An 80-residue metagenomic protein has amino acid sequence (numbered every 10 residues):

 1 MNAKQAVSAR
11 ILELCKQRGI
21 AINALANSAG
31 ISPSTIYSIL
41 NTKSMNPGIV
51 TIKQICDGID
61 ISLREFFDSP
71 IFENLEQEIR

Functional and structural regions predicted by a protein language model:
M1-A21: A short, Lys/Arg-rich alpha-helix, primarily the initiator
L14, S28, I39, S69: Residues in the recognition helix of alpha-helical DNA-binding motifs
C15, A26, C56: The alpha-helix within a helix-turn-helix
A24, T35, E65: Residues in the helix-turn-helix
G30-N46: Recognition helix of helix-turn-helix/homeodomain-like DNA-binding domains that insert into the DNA major groove
S38, F67-R80: Short, charged recognition helix plus adjacent turn of helix-turn-helix-like nucleic-acid-binding domains
K43-D57: Short, basic-rich loop-to-helix N-cap that marks the start of a DNA-contacting helix
